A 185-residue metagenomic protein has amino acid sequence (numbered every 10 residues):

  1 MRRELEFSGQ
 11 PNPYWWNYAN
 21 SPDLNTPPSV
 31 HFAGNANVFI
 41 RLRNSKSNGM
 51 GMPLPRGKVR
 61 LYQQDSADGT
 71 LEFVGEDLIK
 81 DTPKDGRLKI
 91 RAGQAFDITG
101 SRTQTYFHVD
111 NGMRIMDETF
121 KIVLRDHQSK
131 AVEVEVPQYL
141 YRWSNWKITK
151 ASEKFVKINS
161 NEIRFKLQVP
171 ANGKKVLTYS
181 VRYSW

Functional and structural regions predicted by a protein language model:
M1-W185: Long, intrinsically disordered, low-complexity accessory segments associated with secretion and vesicular trafficking
